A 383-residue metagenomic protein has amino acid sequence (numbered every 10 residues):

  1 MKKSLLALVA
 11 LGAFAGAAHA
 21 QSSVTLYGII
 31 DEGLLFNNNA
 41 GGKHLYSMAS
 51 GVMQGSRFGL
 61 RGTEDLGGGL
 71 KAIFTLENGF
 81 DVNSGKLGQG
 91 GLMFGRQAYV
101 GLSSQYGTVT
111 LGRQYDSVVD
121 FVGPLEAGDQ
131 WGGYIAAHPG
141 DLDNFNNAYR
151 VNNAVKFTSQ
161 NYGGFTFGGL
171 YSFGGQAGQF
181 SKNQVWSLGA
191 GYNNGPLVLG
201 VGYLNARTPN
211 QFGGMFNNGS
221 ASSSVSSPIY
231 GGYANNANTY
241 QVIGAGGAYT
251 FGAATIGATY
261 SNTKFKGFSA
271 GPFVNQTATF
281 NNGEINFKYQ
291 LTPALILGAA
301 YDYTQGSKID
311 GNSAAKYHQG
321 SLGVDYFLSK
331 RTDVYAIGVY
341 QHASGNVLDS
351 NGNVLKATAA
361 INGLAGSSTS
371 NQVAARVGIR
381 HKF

Functional and structural regions predicted by a protein language model:
M1-Q21: Gram-negative bacterial Sec-dependent N-terminal signal peptides
V9, G59-R61, Y99-G101, K156-T158 (+6 more regions): Outer-membrane beta-barrel architecture
S22-F36, Y46-G174, K182-L204, V339-A343: Outer membrane beta-barrel
L34-G42, F80-K86, S117-F121, G175-Q179 (+5 more regions): Gram-negative outer-membrane beta-barrel proteins
K43-Y46, K86, L142, G174-G175 (+4 more regions): Extracellular loop and loop/strand-boundary signature of outer-membrane beta-barrel proteins
S50-V52, G90-L92, N147-Y149, F180-K182 (+5 more regions): Short sequence motifs at beta-strands and strand-loop junctions characteristic of Gram-negative outer-membrane
G189-S321, D325-Y326, Y340: Detector for outer-membrane/organellar transmembrane beta-barrel domains, recognizing the amphipathic beta-strand
L328, T369-F383: Outer-membrane beta-barrel "beta-signal"
